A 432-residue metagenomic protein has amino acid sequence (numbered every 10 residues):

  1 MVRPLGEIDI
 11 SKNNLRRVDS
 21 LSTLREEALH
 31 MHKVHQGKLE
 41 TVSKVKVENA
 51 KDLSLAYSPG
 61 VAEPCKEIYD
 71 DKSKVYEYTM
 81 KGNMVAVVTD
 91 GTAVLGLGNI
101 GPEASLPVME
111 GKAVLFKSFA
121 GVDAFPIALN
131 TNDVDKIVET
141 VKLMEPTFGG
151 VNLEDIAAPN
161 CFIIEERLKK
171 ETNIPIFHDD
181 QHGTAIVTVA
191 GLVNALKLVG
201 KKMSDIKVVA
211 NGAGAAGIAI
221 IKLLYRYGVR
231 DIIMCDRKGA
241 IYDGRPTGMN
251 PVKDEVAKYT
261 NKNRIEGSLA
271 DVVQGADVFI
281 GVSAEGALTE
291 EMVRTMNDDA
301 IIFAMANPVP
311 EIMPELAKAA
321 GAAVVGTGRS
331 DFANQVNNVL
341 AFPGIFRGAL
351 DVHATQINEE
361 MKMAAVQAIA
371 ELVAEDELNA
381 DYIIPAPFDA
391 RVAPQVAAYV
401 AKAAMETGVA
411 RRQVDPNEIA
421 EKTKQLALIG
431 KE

Functional and structural regions predicted by a protein language model:
R3-I176, A403, T407-R411, I429-E432: N-terminal ligand-binding/catalytic initiation module
Y76-K81, K117-S118, L143-E145, K169-K170 (+7 more regions): Solvent-exposed alpha-helices and their adjacent loops that cap or buttress functional pockets in soluble metabolic
D90-T92, I100, L129-N130, D155-A158 (+5 more regions): Short, ordered loop/turn segments at secondary-structure junctions
L95, I100-A120, H178, H182 (+1 more regions): Glycine-rich phosphate/diphosphate-binding loop of Rossmann-like nucleotide-binding domains
P126, N152-D155, I176-D179, A210 (+5 more regions): General beta-strand structural signal in soluble alpha/beta enzymes
D179-D180, V199, A304-V414: Adenosine-phosphate binding glycine-rich loop
K253-A323, R329-D331: Rossmann-like adenosine-cofactor binding region
